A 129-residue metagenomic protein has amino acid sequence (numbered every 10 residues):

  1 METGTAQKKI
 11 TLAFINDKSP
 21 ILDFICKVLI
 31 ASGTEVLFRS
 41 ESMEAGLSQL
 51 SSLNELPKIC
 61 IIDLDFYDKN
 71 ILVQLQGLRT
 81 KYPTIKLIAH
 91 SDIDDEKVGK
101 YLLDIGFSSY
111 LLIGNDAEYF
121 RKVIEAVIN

Functional and structural regions predicted by a protein language model:
K8-P20, I25-L29, C60-I61: Conserved acidic segment of CheY-like receiver
E41-I59: Acidic, metal-coordinating helix/loop segments flanking the phosphotransfer/catalytic sites of two-component signaling
G46, K58-L78, D95: Conserved phosphotransfer microenvironments
K97, N115-I124: C-terminal output helix
E125-N129: The C-terminal output helix
